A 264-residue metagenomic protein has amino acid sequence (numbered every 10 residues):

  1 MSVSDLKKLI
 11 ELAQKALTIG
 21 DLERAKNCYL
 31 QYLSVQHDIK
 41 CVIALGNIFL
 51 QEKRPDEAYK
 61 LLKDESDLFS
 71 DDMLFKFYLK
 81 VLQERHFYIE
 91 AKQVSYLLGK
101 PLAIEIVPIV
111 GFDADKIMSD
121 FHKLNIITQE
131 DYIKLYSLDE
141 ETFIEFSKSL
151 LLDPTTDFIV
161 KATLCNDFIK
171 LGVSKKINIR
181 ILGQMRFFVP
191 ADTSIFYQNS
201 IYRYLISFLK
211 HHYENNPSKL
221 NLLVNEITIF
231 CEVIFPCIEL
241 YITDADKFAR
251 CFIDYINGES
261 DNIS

Functional and structural regions predicted by a protein language model:
D5-V35, K134: Alpha-helical segment of the N-proximal tetratricopeptide repeat
Y59, F75, G111-M118, E140-L152 (+1 more regions): Amphipathic alpha-helical scaffolding segments comprising HEAT/armadillo-like alpha-solenoid repeats
K80, K100-I106, Q129-L138, K161-L171: Structural detector for internal amphipathic alpha-helices that build alpha-solenoid repeat scaffolds
